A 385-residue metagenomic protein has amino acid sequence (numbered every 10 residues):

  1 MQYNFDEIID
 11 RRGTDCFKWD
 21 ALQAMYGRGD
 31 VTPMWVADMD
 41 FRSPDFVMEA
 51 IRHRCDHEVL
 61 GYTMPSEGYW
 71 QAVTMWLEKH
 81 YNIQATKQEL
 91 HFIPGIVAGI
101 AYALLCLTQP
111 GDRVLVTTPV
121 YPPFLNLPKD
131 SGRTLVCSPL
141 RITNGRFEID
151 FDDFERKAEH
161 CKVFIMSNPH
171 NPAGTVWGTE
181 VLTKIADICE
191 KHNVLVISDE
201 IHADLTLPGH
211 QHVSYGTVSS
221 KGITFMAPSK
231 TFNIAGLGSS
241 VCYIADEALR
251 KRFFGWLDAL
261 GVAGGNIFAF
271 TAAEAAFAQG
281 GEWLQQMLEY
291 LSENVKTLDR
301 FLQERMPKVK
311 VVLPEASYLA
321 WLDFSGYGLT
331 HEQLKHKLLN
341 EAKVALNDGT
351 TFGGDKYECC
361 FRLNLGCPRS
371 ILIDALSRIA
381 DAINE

Functional and structural regions predicted by a protein language model:
Q2-G95, Y102, A276-F277, E385: N-terminal small-domain helix-loop-helix segment of the aminotransferase-like
C106-P128: Conserved PLP-anchoring active-site segment centered on the Schiff-base-forming lysine
S131, K191-H192, A342: Helix C-cap/helix->beta junction micro-motif
L140-H210: Active-site phosphate-binding strand-loop segment of PLP-dependent enzymes
T217-R252, G265, C359: Active-site PLP attachment segment
K251-L257, A276-D299: Structural signature of PLP-dependent enzymes
E274, Y290-D299, V311-F324: Conserved glycine-rich beta-strand-loop-beta hairpin in the small C-terminal domain of fold type I
K337-L346, F352-E385: PLP-dependent enzyme catalytic core of the Aspartate aminotransferase-like
